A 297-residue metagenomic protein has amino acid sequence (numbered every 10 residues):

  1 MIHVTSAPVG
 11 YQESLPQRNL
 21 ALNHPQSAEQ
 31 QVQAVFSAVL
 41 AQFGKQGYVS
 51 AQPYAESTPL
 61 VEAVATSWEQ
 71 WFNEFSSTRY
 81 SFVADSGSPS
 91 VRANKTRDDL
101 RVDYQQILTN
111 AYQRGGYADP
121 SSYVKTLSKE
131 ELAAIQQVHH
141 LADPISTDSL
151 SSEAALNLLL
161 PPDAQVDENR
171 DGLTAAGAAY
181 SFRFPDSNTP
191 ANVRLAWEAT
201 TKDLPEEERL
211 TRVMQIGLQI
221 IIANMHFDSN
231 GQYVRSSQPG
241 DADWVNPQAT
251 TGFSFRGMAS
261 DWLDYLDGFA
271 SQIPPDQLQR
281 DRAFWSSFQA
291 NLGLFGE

Functional and structural regions predicted by a protein language model:
M1-E297: Type III/flagellar secretion export determinants
